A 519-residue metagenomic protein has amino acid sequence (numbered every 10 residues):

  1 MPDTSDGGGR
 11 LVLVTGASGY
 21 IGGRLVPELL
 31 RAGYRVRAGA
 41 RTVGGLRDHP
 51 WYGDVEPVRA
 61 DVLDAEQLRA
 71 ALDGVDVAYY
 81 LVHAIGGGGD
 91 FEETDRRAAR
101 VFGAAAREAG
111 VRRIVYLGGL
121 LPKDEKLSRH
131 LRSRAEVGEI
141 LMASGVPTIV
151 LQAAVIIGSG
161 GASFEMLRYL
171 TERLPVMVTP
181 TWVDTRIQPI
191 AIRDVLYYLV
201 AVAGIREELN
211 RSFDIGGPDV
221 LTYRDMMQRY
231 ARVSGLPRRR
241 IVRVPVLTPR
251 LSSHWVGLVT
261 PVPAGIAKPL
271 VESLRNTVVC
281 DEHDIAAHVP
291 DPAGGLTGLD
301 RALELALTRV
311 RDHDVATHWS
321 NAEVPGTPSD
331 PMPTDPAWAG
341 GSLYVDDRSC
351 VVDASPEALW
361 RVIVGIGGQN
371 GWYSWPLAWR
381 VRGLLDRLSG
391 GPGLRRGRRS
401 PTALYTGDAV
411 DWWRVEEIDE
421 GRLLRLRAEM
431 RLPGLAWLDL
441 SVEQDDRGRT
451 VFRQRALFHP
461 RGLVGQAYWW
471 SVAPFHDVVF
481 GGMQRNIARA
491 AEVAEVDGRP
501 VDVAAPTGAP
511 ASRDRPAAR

Functional and structural regions predicted by a protein language model:
P2-Y34: N-terminal Rossmann NAD(P)H-binding glycine-rich loop of SDR-like oxidoreductase domains
T15, G39, L81, I114-G119 (+1 more regions): SDR active-site strand-loop-helix element
L25, A32, D124-L236, H254-V262: Oxidoreductase cofactor-interface core, primarily capturing Rossmann-like NAD(P)-dependent enzymes
G44-A109, G119-K126: NAD(P)H-binding glycine-rich loop region in Rossmannoid oxidoreductase-like domains and their noncatalytic homologs
A203, T297-D300, E304, T308-G393 (+2 more regions): Hydrophobic ligand-binding cavity/cleft-lining segments
L247-W338, A403: A hydrophobic C-terminal alpha-helical subdomain
A428-D477: Beta-strand/loop substructures that line and gate deep hydrophobic ligand-binding cavities in soluble
G465-A505, P510-R513: A conserved amphipathic terminal alpha-helix motif
